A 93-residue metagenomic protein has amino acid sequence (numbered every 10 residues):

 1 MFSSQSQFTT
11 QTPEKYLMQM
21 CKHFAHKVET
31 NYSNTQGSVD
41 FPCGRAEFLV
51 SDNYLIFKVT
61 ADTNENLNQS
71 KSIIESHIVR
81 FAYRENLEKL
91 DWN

Functional and structural regions predicted by a protein language model:
M1-E14: Terminal, regulation- and interaction-focused segments at domain boundaries
S3, N34-S38, D52-I56: A generic structural signal for beta-strand entry/edge sites
P13-A25: Amphipathic alpha-helical segments
K15-L17, F48, N66-N68: Intrinsically disordered, low-complexity acidic/polar segments
H26-A46: Ser/Thr-rich, low-complexity intrinsically disordered terminal regions
P42, A46-A61: Beta-strand/loop substructures that line and gate deep hydrophobic ligand-binding cavities in soluble
V59-N93: C-terminal structural segments of small proteins and small subunits
